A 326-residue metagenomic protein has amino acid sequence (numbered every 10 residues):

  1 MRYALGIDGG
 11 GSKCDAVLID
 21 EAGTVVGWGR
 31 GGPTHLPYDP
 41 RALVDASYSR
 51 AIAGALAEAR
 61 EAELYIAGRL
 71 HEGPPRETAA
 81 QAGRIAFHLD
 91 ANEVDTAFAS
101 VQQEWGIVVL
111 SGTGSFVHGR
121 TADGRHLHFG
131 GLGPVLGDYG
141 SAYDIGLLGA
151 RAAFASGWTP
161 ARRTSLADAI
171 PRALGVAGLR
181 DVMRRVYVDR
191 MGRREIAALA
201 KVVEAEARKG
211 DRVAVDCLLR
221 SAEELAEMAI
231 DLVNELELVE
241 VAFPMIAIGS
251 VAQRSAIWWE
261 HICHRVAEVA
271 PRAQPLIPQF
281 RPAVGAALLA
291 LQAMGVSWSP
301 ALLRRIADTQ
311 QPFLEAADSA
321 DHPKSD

Functional and structural regions predicted by a protein language model:
M1, A86-V109, R125: Conserved phosphate-binding catalytic cores of ATP/NTP-utilizing and phosphoryl-transfer enzymes
M1-A57, S100-V101, W105-G106, R151-D326: ATP-binding/phosphotransfer module of carbohydrate and carboxylate kinases, centering on a glycine-rich
G11, T96, S115: Short, glycine/acidic-enriched loop or turn micro-motifs at the edges of active sites
R30, T34-P37, I52-D90, V101: Short beta-strand-loop/turn "lid" adjacent to the catalytic site in phosphate-handling enzymes
E63-L70, S111-T113, F243-R254: Glycine-rich beta-strand-to-loop/alpha-helix junction loops that act as flexible
Q81-A86, G124-G133, R265-A273: Glycine/charged-rich beta-loop-alpha catalytic/anionic-binding loops adjacent to active sites
F87-T96, L110-S111, Y139, Q274-A283: Active-site nucleophile and cofactor-binding loops and adjacent substrate-binding regions of central metabolic enzymes
E104-S156, P160-A161, A317-D318: Glycine-rich phosphate-binding loop of actin/hexokinase-like ATP-binding domains
